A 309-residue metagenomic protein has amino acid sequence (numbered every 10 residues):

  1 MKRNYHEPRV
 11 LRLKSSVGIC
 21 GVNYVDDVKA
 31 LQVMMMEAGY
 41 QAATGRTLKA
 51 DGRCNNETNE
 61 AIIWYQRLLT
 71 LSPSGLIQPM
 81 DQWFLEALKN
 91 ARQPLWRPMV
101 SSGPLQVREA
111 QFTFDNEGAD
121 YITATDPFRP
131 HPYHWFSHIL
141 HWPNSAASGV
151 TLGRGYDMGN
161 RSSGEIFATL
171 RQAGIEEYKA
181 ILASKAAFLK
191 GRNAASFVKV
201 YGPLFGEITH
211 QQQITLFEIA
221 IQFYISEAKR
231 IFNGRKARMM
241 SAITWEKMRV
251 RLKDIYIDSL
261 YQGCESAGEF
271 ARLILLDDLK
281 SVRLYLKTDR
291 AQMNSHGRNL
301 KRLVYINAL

Functional and structural regions predicted by a protein language model:
M1-F112, A194, E218, R230 (+3 more regions): Cell-envelope/ECM-targeting effectors and their regulatory/trafficking segments
A30-E37, A168-T169, A173-I243, R249-V250 (+2 more regions): Alpha-helical segment that forms one wall of the substrate-binding/catalytic cleft in peptidoglycan-active domains
G52-N55, G75-Q78, G118-A119, S148 (+1 more regions): Glycine-centered flexibility sites
R92-L140: N-terminal module-boundary/linker segments of secreted carbohydrate-active enzymes
F112, T151-G153, I255-L260: Structural recognition of the beta-strand scaffold that forms the well-ordered cores of secreted hydrolase catalytic
A119-Y121, D157-N160, Q262-S266, T288-M293: Solvent-exposed loop/turn segments at secondary-structure junctions within structured extracellular/periplasmic domains
D120-A183: Glycine-rich catalytic cores of cysteine/serine-nucleophile enzymes that process amide/ester linkages in cell-envelope
E265-L276: Short conserved catalytic/interaction loops centered on acidic-Pro-aromatic/His motifs
